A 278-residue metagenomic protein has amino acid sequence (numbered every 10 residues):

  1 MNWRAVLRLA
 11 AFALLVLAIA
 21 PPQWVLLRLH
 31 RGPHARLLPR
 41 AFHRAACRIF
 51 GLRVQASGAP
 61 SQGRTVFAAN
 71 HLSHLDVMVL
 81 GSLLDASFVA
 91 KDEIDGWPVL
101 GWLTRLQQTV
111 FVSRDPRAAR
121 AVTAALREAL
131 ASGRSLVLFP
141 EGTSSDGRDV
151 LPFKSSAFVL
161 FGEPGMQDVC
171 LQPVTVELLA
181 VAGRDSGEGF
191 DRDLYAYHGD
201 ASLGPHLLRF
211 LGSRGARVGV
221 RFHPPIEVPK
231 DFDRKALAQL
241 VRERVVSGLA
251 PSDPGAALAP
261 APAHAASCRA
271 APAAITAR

Functional and structural regions predicted by a protein language model:
M1-Q55, W102-L106: A transmembrane-helix-recognition feature enriched in membrane-embedded lipid enzymes and envelope glyco-/phospholipid
I19-G32, R48-I49, R64-P116: Catalytic core of membrane glycerolipid acyltransferases/transacylases, capturing the structured, soluble-facing
L29-G32, I94, T143-D146, E227-V228: Short histidine/acidic/glycine/proline-rich micro-motifs that form metal- and phosphate-coordinating active-site loops
G58-P60, A125-A131: Short amphipathic alpha-helix with an adjacent loop that forms part of the alpha/beta core around
R64-A69, R134-P140, V169: Generic beta-sheet signal
L100-G101, D115, R148-F232, L240 (+1 more regions): A cross-family acyltransferase "interaction/gating" segment
L126, R134-L136, P140-F153: Soluble extracytoplasmic domains of inner/organellar membrane proteins
K235, L240-R278: Cytosolic-facing loops and C-terminal tails of multi-pass membrane proteins
